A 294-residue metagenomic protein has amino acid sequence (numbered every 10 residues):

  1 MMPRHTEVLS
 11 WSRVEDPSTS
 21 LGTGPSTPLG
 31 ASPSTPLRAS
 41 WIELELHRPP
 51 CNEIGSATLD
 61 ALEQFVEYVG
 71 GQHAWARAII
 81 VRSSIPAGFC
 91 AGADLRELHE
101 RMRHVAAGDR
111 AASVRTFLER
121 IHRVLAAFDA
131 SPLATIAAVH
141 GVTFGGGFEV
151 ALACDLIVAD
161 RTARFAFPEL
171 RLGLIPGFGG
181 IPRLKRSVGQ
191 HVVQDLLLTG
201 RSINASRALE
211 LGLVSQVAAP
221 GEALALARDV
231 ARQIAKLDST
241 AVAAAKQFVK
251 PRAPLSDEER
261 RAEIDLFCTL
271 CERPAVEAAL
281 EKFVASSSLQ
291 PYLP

Functional and structural regions predicted by a protein language model:
M1-L21, P25-T27, A31-S84, A126: Conserved CoA-thioester-binding segment of acyl-CoA-metabolizing enzymes
M1-L9, L280-P294: Terminal low-complexity tails and localization/encapsulation signals of metabolic enzymes
S83-R123, T143: Glycine- (often His-adjacent) and acidic-residue-rich active-site loop that binds/positions the CoA thioester
A91-A93, L184, V192-R201: Short helix- or helix-capping micro-motifs that position conserved polar/aromatic residues at function-defining sites
R120-L172: Glycine-rich beta-to-alpha active-site loop
L156, D195, T199-R201, R207 (+2 more regions): Well-ordered beta-strand positions
V158-A163, V214-A262, T269, P291-P294: C-terminal long alpha-helix characteristic of the crotonase
